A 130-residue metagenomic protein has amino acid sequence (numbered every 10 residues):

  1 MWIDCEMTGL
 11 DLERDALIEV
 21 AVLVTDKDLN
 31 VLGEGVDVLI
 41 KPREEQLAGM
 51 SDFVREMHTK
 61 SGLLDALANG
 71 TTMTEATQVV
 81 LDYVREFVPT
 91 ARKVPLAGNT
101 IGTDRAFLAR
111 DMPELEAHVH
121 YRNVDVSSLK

Functional and structural regions predicted by a protein language model:
M1-I3, T8-G98: Conserved non-catalytic scaffold segment of RNase H-like nuclease domains
F87-V88, T103-R122: Substrate-recognition/cap helix-loop segment adjacent to the acidic, metal-dependent catalytic center of Asp-based
H120-K130: Short, flexible loop segments at boundaries between secondary-structure elements
